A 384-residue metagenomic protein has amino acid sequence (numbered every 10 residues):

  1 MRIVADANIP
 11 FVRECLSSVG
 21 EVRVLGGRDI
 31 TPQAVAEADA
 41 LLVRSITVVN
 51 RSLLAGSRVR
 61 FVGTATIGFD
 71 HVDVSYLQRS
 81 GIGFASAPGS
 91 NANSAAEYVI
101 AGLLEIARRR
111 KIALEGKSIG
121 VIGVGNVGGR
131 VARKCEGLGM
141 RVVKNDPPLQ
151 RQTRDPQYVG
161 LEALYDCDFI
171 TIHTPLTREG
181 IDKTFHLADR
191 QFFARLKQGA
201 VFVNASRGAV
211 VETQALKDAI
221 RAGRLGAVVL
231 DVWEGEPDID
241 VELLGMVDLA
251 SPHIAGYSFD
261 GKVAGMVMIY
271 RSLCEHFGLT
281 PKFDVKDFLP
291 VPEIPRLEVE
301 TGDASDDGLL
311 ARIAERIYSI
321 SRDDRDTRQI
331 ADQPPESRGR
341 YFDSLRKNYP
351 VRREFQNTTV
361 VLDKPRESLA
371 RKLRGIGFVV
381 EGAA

Functional and structural regions predicted by a protein language model:
M1-A38: N-terminal glycine-/charge-rich "phosphate-binding" loop or analogous flexible N-terminal tail
D6, V43-R44, A65, T171-L176 (+1 more regions): Short, well-ordered coil/turn residues at beta-beta hairpins and beta-strand->alpha-helix junctions within
A7, P88, A96, E115-E136: Glycine-rich adenosine-cofactor-binding loop
P10, G137-R154: NAD(P)-binding Rossmann-fold cofactor-contacting core
D39-I112: Phosphate/diphosphate ligand-binding glycine-rich loop within oxidoreductases
V49, L149-V241: Rossmann-like adenosine-cofactor binding region
A96-I112, G137-M140, M266-F277: Oxidoreductase and adenylate-handling cofactor-binding alpha/beta cores
G199, S206-V380: Rossmann-like dinucleotide-binding domain for NAD(H)/NADP(H)
